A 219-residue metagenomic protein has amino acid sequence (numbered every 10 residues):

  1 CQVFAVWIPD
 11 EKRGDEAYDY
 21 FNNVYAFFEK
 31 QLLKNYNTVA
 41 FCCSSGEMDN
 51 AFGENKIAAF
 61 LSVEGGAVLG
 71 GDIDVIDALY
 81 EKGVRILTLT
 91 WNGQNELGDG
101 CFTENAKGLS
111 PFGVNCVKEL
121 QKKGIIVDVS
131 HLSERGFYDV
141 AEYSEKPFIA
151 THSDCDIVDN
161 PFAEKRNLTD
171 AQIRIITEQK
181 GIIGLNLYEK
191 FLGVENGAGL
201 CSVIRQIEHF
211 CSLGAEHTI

Functional and structural regions predicted by a protein language model:
C1-A106, D156-N160, K165-I219: N-terminal hydrophobic targeting/anchoring segments and the immediately downstream early-domain regions of hydrolases
Y25, E29-K34, A106-K123, V140-T151 (+2 more regions): Alpha-helix-loop-beta-strand connector modules within alpha/beta enzyme cores
V39-F41, I125-L132: Catalytic beta/alpha-barrel core
M48, D72-I76, S133-K146: Distinct, well-ordered alpha-helical segments
V75, F112-C116, G136, Q206: Short, hydrophobic/aromatic alpha-helical segments in well-folded domains
N105-F112, D128-G136, V140, L168: Short, contiguous, pocket-lining structural segments that sit at or immediately flank catalytic/ligand-binding sites
